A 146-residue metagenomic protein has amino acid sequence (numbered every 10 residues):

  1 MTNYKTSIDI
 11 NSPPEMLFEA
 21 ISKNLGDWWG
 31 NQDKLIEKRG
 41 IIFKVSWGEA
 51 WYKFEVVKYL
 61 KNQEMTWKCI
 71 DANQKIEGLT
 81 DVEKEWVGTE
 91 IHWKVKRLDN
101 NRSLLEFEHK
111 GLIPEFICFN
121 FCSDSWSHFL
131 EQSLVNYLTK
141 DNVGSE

Functional and structural regions predicted by a protein language model:
M1-I36: Hydrophobic ligand-binding cavity/cleft-lining segments
N3-K5, A50-F54, V87-H92: Short, surface-exposed coil-to-beta transition loops
N11-M16, V57-M65, K94-L104, H128: A short, structured loop/turn motif at beta-sheet edges
D27, N31-T80: Glycine-rich portal/gate segments that line the openings of hydrophobic small-molecule binding cavities
E77-H128, V143-E146: Beta-strand/loop substructures that line and gate deep hydrophobic ligand-binding cavities in soluble
L134-E146: Surface-exposed helix-capping loop/turn segments at secondary-structure junctions
